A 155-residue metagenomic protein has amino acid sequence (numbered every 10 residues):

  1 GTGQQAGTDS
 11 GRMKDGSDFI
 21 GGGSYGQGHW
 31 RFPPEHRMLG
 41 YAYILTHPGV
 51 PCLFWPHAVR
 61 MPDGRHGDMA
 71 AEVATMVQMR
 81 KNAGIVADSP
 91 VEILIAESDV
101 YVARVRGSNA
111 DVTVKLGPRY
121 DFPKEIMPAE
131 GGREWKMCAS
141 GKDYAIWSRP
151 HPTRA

Functional and structural regions predicted by a protein language model:
T2-A155: Carbohydrate-interacting/catalytic domains
